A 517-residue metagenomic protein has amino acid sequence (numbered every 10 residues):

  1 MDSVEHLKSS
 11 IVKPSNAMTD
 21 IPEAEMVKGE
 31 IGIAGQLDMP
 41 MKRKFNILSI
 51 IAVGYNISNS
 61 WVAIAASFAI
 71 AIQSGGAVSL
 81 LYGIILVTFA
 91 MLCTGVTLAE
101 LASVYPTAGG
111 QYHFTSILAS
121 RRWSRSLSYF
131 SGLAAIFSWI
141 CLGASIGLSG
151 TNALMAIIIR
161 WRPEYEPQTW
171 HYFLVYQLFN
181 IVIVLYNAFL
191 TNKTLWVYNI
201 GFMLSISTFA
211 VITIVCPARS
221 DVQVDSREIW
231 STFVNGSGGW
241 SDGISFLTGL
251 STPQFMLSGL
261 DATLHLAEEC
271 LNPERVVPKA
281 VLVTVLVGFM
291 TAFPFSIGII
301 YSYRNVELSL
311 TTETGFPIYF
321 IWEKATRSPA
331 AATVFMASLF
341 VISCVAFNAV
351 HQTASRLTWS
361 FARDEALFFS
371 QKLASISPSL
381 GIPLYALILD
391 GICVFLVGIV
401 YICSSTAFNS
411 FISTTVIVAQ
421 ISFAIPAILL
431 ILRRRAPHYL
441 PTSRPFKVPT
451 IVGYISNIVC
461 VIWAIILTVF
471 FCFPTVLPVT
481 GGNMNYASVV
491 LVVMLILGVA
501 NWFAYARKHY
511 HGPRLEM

Functional and structural regions predicted by a protein language model:
M1-V78, M91, T232, H509-M517: Membrane-interface "cap" regions at the ends of multi-pass membrane proteins
I70-G75, I159-W170, T191-G201, V334 (+5 more regions): Transmembrane helix-loop boundary segments of multi-pass membrane transporters
L92-T169, F173-N180, S343-L357, I421: Hydrophobic transmembrane alpha-helices that form the core helical bundles of multi-pass secondary transporters
T107, S131-G150, L257-E269, A330-F369 (+2 more regions): Membrane-helix boundary/coupling elements in multi-pass transport proteins
G110-S124, I159-R160, N235, A280 (+2 more regions): TM-loop-TM module centered on a large, flexible mid-protein loop between adjacent transmembrane helices in multi-pass
E164-H171, N199-R327, A332: Helix-loop-helix junctions that connect adjacent transmembrane segments in multi-pass membrane transporters
H171, Q371-L384, F423-V489: C-terminal membrane-solvent junction of multi-pass transporters and transport-like membrane proteins
Y172-I229, S258, V281-V285, I412-I425 (+2 more regions): Membrane-interface loop-to-helix entry segments
